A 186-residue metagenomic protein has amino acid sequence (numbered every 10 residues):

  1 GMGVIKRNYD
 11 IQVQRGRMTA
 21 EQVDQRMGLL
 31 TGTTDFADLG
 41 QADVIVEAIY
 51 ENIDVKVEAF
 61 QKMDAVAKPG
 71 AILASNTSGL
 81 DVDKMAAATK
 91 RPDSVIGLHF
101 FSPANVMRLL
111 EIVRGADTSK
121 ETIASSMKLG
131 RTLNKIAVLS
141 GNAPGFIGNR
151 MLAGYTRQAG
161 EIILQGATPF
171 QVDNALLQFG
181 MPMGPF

Functional and structural regions predicted by a protein language model:
G1-F186: N-terminal glycine-rich phosphate-binding loop for ADP-containing cofactors
